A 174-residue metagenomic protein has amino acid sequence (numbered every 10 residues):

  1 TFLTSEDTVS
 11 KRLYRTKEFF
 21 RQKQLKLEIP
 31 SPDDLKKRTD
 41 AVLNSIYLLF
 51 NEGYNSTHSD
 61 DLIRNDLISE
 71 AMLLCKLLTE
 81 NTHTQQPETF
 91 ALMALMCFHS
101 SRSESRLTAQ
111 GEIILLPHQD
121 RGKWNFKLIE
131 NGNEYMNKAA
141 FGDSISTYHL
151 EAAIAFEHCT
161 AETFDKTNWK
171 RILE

Functional and structural regions predicted by a protein language model:
T4, T8-E174: Amphipathic helix-loop-helix modules that constitute alpha-helical solenoid scaffolds
